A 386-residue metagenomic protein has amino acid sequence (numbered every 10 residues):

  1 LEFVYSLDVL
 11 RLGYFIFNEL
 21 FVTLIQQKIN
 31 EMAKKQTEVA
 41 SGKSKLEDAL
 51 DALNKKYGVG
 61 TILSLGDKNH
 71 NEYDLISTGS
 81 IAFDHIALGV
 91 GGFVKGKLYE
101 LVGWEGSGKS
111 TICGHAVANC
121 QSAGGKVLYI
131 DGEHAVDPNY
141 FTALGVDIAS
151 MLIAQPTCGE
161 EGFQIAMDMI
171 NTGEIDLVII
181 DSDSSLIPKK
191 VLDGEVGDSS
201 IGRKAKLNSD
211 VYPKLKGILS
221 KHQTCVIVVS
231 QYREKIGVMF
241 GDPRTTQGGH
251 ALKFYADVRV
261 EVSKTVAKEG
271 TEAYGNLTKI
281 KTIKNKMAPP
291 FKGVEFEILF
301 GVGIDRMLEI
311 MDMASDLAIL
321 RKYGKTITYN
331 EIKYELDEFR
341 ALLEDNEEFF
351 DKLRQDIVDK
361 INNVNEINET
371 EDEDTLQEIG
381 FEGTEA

Functional and structural regions predicted by a protein language model:
L1, L7-L12: Short, often N-terminal, low-complexity regions that either remain intrinsically disordered or form a short helix
L12, L24-L63: Short, small/acidic-rich helices and loops at N termini and domain boundaries of DNA replication/processing enzymes
A33-K35, N71, W104, H115-A116 (+2 more regions): Conserved inter-motif catalytic segment of the P-loop NTP-binding fold
K35-V39, D48-L53, L65-G66, S185 (+5 more regions): N-terminal cationic and glycine-rich segments that engage phosphates or anionic surfaces
K45-M151, M167-N171, L336: The Walker A/P-loop phosphate-binding site
M169, I201-L317: Phosphate-binding/switch region of NTP-binding enzymes
R306-E338: Long, well-ordered amphipathic alpha-helical subdomains in the mid-to-C-terminal portions of large enzyme subunits
I327-A386: Terminal-proximal interaction/regulatory segments of ATP-powered molecular machines
